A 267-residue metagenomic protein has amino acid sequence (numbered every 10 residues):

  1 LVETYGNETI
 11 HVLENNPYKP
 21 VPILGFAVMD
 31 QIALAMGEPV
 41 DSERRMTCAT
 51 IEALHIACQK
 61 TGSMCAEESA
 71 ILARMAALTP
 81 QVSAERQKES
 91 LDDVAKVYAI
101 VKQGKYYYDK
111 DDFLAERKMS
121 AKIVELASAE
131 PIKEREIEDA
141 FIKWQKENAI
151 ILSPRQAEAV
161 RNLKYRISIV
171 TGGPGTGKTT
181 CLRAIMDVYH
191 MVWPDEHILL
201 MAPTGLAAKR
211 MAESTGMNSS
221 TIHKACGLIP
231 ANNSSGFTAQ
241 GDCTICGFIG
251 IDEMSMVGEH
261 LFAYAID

Functional and structural regions predicted by a protein language model:
L1-D267: Conserved ATP-binding/catalytic motifs of P-loop helicase motor domains
